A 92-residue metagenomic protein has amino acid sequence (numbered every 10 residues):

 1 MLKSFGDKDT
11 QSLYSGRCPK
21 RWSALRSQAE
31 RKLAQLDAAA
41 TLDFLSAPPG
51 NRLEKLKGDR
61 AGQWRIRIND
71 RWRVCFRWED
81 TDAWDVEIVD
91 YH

Functional and structural regions predicted by a protein language model:
M1-L33: Arg/Lys-rich, positively charged N-terminal/basic patches that mediate binding to nucleic acids
K3, R26-A29, L45-P49, K57 (+1 more regions): Generic structural signal for well-ordered secondary structure
K8-D9, R17, A40, P48-N51 (+1 more regions): Residue-level signal for pocket-adjacent positions within structured domains
L36: Conserved phosphate-interacting/catalytic interface
A40-W64: A short, surface-exposed loop/turn module that caps and links secondary-structure elements
E54-K57, W64-H92: Enriched for short, Lys/Arg-rich terminal
